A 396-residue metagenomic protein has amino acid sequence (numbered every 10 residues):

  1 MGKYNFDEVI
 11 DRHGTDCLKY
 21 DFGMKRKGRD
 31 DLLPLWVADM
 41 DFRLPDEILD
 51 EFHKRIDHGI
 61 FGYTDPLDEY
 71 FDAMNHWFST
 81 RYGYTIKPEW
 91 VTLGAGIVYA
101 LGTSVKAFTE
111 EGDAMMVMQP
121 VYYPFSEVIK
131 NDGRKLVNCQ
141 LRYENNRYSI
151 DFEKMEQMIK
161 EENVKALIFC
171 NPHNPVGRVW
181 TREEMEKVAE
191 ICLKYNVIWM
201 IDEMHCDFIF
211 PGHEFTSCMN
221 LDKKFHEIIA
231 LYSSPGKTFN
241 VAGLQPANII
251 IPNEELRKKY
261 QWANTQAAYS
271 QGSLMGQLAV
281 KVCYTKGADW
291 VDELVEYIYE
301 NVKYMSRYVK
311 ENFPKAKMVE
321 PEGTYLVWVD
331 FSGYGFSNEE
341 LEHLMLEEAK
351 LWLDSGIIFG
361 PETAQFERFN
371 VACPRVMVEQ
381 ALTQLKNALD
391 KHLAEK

Functional and structural regions predicted by a protein language model:
M1-K19, G28-D31: Conserved PLP-binding active-site segment in aminotransferase class I/II-type PLP enzymes
Y4, K27-L33, A38-K54, I86-K396: PLP-dependent class I/II
V9, F61-Y63, C218, M318: Short clusters of hydrophobic/aromatic residues that line enzyme substrate/ligand-binding pockets
R55, G62-A95: Conserved N-terminal alpha-helix of the aminotransferase class I/II PLP-enzyme fold
